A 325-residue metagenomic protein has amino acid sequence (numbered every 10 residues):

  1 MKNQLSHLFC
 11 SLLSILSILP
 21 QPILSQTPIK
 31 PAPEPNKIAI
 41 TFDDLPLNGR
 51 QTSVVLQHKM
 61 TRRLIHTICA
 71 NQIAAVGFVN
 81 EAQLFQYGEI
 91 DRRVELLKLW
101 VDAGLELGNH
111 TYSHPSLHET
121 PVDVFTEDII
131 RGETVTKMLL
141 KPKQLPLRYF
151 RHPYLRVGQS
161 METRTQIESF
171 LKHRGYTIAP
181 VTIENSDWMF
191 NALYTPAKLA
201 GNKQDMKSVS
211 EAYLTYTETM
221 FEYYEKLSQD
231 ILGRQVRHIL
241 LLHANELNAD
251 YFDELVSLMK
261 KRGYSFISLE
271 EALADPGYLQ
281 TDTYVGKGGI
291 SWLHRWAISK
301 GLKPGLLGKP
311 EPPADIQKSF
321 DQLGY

Functional and structural regions predicted by a protein language model:
M1-L12: Bacterial N-terminal signal peptides that target proteins for export
C10-P20: Bacterial N-terminal signal peptides
P20, S25-Q26: Boundary at the C-terminal end of the N-terminal hydrophobic targeting segment
T27-H152, L240, L258: Active-site beta->alpha N-cap acidic-glycine motif
A70-Q72, P180, R234, A244-Y325: C-terminal domain-boundary segment and adjacent tail
F85-R92, S113-Y264, E271: Catalytic domains of cell-wall/extracellular-matrix polysaccharide-remodeling enzymes, centered on de-N-acetylation
L96-L97, D128, K198-A200, T283-G288 (+1 more regions): Short alpha-helix boundary/capping motifs
V101-N109, V135-P142, N202-T219, I290-P312: Short, basic, helix/turn surface patches
